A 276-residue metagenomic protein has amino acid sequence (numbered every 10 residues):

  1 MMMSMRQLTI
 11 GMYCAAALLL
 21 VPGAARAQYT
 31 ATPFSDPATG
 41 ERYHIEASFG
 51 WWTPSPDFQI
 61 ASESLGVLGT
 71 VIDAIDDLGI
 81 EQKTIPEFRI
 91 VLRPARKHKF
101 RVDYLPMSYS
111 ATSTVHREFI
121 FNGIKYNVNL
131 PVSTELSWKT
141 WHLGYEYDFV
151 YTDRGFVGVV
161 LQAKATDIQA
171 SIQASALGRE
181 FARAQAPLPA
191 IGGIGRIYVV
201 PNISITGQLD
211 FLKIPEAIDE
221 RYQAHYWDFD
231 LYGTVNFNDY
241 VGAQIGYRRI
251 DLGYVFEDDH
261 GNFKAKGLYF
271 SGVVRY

Functional and structural regions predicted by a protein language model:
M1-E41: Cleavable N-terminal export/targeting peptides
R26-M107, R275-Y276: Short glycine/proline- and aromatic-enriched beta-strand/turn motifs that initiate or cap beta-hairpins
R42-H44, K83-E87, W138-H142, A186-A190 (+2 more regions): Transmembrane beta-barrel architecture of outer-membrane proteins
A47-F49, F88-L92, V102, L143-Y147 (+5 more regions): Residues on the lipid-exposed face of transmembrane beta-strands in outer-membrane beta-barrel proteins
S55-K83, P106-K139, A165-Q185, I214-Y222 (+1 more regions): Extracellular/periplasm-exposed beta-strand and loop segments of Gram-negative cell-envelope proteins, dominated by
K97-F100, D153-G155, P201-I205, F237-A243: Repeated loop/turn-to-beta-strand initiation elements of outer-membrane beta-barrel proteins
F156-G158, A165-Q169, A176-P215: Detector for outer-membrane/organellar transmembrane beta-barrel domains, recognizing the amphipathic beta-strand
W227, T234-Y276: Predominantly the C-terminal beta-signal and adjacent terminal strand-loop region of outer-membrane beta-barrel
